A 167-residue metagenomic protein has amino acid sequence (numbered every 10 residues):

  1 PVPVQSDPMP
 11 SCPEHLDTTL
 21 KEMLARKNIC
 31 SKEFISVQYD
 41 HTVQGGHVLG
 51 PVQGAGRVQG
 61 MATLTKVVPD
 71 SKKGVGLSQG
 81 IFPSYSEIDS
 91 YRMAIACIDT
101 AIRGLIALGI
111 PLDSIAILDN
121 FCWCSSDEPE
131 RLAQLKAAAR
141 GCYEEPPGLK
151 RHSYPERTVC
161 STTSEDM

Functional and structural regions predicted by a protein language model:
P1-M167: Glycine/proline-enriched, intrinsically flexible loops and inter-domain linkers
